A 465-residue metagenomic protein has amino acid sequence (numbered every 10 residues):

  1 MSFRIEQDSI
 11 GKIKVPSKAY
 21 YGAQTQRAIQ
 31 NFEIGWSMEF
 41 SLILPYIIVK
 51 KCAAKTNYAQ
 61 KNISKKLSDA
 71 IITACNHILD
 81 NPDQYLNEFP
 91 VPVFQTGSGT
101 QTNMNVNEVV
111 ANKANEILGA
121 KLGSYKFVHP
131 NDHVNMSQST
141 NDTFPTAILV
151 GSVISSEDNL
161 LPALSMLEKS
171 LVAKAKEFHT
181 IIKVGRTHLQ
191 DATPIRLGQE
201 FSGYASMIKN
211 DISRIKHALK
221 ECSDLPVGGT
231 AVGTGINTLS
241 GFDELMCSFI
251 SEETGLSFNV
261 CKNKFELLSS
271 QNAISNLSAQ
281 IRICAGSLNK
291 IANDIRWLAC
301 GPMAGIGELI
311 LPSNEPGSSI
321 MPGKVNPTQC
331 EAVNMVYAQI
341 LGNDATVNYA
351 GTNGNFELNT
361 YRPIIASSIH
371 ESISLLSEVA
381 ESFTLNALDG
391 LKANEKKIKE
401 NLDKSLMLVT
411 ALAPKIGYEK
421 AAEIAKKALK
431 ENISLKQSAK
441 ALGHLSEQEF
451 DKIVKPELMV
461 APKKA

Functional and structural regions predicted by a protein language model:
M1-A465: Conserved, well-structured ligand/cofactor-binding cores
